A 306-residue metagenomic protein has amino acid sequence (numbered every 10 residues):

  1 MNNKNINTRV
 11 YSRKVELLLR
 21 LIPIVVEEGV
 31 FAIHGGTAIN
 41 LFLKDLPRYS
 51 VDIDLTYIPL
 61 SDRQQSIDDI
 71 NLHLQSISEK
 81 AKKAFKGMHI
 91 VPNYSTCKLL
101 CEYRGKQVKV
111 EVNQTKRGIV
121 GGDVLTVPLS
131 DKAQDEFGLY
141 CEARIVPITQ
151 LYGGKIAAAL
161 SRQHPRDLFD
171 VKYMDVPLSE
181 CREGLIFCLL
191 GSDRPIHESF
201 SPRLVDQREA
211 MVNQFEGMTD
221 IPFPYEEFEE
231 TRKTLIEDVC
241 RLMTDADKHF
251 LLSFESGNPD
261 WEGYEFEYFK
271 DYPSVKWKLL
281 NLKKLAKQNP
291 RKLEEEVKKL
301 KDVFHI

Functional and structural regions predicted by a protein language model:
M1-I306: Compositionally biased terminal segments of proteins
